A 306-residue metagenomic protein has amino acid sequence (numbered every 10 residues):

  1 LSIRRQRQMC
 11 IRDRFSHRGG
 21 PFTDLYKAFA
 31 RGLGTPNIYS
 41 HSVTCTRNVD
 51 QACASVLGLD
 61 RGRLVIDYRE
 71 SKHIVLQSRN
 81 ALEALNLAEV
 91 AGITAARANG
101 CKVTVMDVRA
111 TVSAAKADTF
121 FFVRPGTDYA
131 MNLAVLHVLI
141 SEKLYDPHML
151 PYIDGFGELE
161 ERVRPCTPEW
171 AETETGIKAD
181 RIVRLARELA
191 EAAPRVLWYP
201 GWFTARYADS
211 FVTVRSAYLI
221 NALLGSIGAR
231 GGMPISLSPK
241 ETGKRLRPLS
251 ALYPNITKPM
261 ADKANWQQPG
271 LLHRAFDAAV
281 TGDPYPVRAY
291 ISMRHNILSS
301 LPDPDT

Functional and structural regions predicted by a protein language model:
L1-R7, I11: Single conserved hydrophobic/aromatic residue that forms the stacking wall/gate of nucleotide- or nucleobase-binding
R4, Y68-R69, A114, A190 (+1 more regions): A short, aliphatic-rich alpha-helical micro-motif
R12-H17, V196-Y199: Short glycine-rich phosphate-binding loop at a beta-alpha junction
S16-G19, G58-L64, L82-E83, F121-P125 (+8 more regions): Hydrophobic alpha-helical scaffolding
D24-T94, N99-M106, Y129-L133, Y218-T306: Extended redox/cofactor-interaction regions of prokaryotic respiratory oxidoreductases
G100, T104, R109-A193: Long, well-ordered, tryptophan-enriched scaffold segments
D146-H148, I182-V183, V196-W198, S226-S236: Acidic/polar loop patches that form or flank catalytic/metal-binding clefts of enzymes that bind anionic ligands
A186, Y199-F211, L237-E241: Substrate-binding/catalytic subdomain of NAD(P)-dependent oxidoreductase enzymes
